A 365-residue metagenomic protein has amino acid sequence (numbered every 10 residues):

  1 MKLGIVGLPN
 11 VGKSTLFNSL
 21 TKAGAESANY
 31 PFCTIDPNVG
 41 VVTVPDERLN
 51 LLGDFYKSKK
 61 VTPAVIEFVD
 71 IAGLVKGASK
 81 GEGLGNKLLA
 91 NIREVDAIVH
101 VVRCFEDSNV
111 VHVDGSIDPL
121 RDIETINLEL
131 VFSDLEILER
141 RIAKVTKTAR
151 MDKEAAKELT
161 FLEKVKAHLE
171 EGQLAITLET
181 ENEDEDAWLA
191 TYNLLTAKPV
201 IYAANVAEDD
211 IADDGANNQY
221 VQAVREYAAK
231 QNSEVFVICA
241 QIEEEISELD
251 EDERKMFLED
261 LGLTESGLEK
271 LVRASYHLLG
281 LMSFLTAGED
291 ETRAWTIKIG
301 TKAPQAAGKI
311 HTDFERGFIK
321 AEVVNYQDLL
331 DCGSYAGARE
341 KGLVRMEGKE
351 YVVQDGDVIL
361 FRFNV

Functional and structural regions predicted by a protein language model:
M1-V111, E139-R140: Conserved G1/Walker A P-loop phosphate-binding module
K2-V6, F17, T146-V352, I359 (+1 more regions): C-terminal-of-GTPase-core extension/linker across diverse P-loop GTPases
K22-A23, R48-L49, G73-V75, R103-N109 (+5 more regions): Conserved nucleotide-binding/hydrolysis micro-motifs of P-loop NTPases
A23-P31, N38-G40, R48-L51, K80 (+10 more regions): Glycine-rich, flexible loop/turn motifs
F32, D46-L49, T62-F68, E82-D96 (+9 more regions): Amphipathic alpha-helical transducer elements in NTP-driven molecular machines
N38, I71-A72, V102, R141 (+4 more regions): Fold-independent oxyanion-binding glycine-rich loops and adjacent beta-strand/coil segments at enzyme active sites
V42, L74-K80, G115-E129, A149-E154 (+2 more regions): Flexible beta-alpha connector loops of hexameric P-loop NTPases
G85-T191, Y202, F236: Long, charged N-terminal accessory/stalk domains
